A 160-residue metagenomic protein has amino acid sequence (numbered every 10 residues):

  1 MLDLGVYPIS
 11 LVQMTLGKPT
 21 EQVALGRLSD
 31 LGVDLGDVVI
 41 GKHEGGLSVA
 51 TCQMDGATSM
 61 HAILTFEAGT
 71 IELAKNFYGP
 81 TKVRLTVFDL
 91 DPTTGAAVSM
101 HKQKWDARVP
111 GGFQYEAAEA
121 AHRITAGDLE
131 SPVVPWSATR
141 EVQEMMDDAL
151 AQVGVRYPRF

Functional and structural regions predicted by a protein language model:
M1-S59, I63, R140: Rossmann-like dinucleotide-binding domain that binds NAD(P)(H)
P8-I9, K82, Q114-A121, Q143-M146: A general structural signal for well-ordered alpha-helical segments in protein cores
D30, G56-M60, P80-V83, V109-F113: A short local loop/turn or secondary-structure capping micro-motif enriched for an aromatic residue
L47, A68-T70: Structural motif
Q53, A74-N76: Surface loops and adjacent helix of pleckstrin homology
A62-L64, G79-A96: Short polybasic amphipathic segments
W105-A118, V134: Active-site loop of classical SDR/Rossmann-like NAD(P)-dependent oxidoreductases, centered on the catalytic Tyr-X3-Lys
E119-F160: C-terminal helix-rich "cap/oligomerization" subdomain common to oxidoreductases
